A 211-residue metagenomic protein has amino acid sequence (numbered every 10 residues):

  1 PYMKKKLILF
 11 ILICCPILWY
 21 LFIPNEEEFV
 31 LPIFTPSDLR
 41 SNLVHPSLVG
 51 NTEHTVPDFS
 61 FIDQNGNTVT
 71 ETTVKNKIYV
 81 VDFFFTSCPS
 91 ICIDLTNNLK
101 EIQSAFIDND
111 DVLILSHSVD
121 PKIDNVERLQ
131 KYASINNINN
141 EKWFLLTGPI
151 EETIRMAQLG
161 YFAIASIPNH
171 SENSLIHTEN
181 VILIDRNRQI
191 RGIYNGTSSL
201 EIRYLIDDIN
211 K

Functional and structural regions predicted by a protein language model:
Y2-V56: N-terminal targeting signals for export/organelle localization
V56-P57, Y79, T178-N180: Short loop/turn microsegments at loop-to-beta-strand junctions
S60-F61, L183: Hydrophobic beta-strand positions
Q64-N65, R186: Short, ordered coil/turn segments that flank beta-strands lining enzyme active or ligand-binding pockets
V69-L99, L115: Short active-site neighborhood of thiol/selenol oxidoreductases, capturing the structured segment around
L95-M156: Structural microenvironment flanking redox-active thiols in thiol-disulfide oxidoreductases
E141-W143, I154, G160-S166, L175-I182: Structural micro-motif
I167-K211: Thiol-/selenol-based redox modules, centered on thioredoxin-like and closely related oxidoreductase domains
